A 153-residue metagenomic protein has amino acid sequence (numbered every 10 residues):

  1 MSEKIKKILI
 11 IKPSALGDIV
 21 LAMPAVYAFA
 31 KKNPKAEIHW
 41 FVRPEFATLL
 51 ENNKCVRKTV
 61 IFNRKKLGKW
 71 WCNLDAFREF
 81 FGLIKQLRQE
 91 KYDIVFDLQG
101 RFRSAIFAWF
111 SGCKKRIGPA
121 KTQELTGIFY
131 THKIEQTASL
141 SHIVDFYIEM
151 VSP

Functional and structural regions predicted by a protein language model:
M1-P153: Catalytic machinery of carbohydrate-active enzymes, primarily nucleotide-sugar-dependent glycosyltransferases
